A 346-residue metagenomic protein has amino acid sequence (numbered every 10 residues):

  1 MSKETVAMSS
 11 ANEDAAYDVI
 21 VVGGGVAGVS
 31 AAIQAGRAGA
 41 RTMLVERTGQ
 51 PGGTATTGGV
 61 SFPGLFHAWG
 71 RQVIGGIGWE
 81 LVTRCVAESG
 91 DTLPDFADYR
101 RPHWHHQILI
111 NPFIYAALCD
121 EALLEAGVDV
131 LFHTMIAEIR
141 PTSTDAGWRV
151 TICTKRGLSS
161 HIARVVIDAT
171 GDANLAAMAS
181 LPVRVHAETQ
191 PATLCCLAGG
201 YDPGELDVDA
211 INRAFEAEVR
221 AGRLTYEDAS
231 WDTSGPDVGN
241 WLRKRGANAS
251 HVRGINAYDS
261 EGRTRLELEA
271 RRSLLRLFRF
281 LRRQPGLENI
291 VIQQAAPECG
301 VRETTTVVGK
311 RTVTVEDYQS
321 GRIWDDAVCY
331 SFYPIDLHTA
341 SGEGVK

Functional and structural regions predicted by a protein language model:
M1-V19, A38: Extreme N-terminal leader/targeting segments of oxidoreductases
S10, T54, A116, L158-V165 (+1 more regions): Flavin (FAD/FMN)-binding glycine-rich loop and adjacent Rossmann-like elements that form
A16-Y17, A38-R41, A126-V128, S159 (+2 more regions): Loop/turn elements at helix/coil->beta-strand transitions in domains of secreted/extracellular proteins
Y17, A27-V29, T56, S159: Ligand-binding pocket scaffold of soluble enzyme catalytic domains
V19-T42: N-terminal Rossmann-like FAD-binding beta1-loop-alpha1 element of flavoenzymes
V26, I33, G49, M135-A137 (+3 more regions): Mobile, glycine-rich extracellular loop/lid and propeptide segments that shape or gate substrate/ligand access
Q34, A40-R41, E46-E138: Conserved N-terminal/central alpha/beta ligand/cofactor-binding core
R140-S160: Conserved beta-strand-loop-beta-strand element in the redox core of flavoprotein oxidoreductases
